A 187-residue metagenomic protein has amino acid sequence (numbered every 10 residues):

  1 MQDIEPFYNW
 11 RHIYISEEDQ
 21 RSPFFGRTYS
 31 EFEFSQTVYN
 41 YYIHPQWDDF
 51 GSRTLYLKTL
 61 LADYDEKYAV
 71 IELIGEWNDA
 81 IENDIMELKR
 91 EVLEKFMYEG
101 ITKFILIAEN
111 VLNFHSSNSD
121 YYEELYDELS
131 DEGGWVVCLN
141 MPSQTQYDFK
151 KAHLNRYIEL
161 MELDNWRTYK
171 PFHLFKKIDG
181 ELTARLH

Functional and structural regions predicted by a protein language model:
Q2-F50, L60-Y64, A69-L73, W77-N110 (+1 more regions): Amphipathic, Lys/Arg-enriched alpha-helical "gate/interface" segment within cytosolic domains that mediates
